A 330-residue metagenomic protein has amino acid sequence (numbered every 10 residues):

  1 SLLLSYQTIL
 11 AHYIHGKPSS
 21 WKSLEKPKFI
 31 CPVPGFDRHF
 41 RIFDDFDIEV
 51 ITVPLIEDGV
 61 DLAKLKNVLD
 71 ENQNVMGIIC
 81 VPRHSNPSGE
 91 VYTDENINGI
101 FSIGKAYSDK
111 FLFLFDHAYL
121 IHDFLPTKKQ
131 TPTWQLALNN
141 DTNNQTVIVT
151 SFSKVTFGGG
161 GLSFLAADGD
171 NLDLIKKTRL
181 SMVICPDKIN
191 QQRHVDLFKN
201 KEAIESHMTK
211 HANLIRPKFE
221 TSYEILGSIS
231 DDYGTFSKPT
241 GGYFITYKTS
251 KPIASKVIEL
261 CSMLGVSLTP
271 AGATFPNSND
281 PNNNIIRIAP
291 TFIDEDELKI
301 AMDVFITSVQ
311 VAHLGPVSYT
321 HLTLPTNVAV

Functional and structural regions predicted by a protein language model:
S1-D109, I121-D141, P252-A254, I306 (+1 more regions): Conserved core of the PLP fold type I
G77, L112, V147: Hydrophobic "anchor" residues on beta-strands that sit immediately upstream of conserved functional sites
H117-A118: Conserved Walker B
A137-R216: Conserved core segment of the aminotransferase class I/II
T209-Y223, Y233-K248: Conserved glycine-rich beta-strand-loop-beta hairpin in the small C-terminal domain of fold type I
T246-K251, L268-M302, S308: Conserved PLP-binding active-site segment of the aspartate aminotransferase-like
T320-T326: Conserved small/polar residues in nucleotide/adenosyl-binding loops
